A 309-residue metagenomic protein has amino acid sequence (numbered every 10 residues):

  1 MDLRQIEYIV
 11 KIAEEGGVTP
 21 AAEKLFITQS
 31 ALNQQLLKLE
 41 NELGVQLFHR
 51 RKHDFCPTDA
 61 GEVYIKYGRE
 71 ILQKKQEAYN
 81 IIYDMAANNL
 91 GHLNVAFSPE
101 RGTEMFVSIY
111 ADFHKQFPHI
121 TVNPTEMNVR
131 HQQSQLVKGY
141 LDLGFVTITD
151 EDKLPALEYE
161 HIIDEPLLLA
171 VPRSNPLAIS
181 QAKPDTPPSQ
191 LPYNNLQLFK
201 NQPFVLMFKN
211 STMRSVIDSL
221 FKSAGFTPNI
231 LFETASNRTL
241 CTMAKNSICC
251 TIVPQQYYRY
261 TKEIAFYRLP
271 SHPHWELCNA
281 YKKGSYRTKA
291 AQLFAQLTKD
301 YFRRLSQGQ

Functional and structural regions predicted by a protein language model:
V10-T28: Short helix-boundary/capping micro-motifs
E40-D59: A short LG(V/I)-centered, amphipathic sequence patch enriched for acidic residue(s) preceding the LG motif
E42-L43, Y64-A86: Alpha-helical linker/hinge and terminal dimerization helices associated with HTH transcriptional regulators
L90-K153, F232-T234: Central regulatory/effector-binding core of bacterial HTH transcription factors
M105, A265-Q309: A late-sequence structural motif
N128-V129, Q135-L141, T147, N210-A265: Hydrophobic hinge/microswitch elements
K153-H161, E165, R238-G284: Beta-alpha-beta core module
V171, L177-I179, D185-A224, R287-A295 (+1 more regions): Secondary-structure junction motif
